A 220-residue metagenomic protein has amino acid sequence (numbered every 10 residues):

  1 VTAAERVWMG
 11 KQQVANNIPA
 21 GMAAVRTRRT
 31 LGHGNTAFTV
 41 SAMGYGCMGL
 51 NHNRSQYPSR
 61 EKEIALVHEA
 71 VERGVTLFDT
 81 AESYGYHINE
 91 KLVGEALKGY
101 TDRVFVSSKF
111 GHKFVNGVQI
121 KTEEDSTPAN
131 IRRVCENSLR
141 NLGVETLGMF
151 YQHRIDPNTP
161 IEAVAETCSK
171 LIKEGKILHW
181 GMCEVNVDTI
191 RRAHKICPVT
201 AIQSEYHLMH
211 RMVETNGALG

Functional and structural regions predicted by a protein language model:
T2-S108, E145: N-terminal binding-site loop/beta-alpha segment at the start of enzyme catalytic domains that lines or forms
N17-G21, V25-T30, I155-G220: Beta/alpha (TIM)-barrel catalytic core signal, keyed to glycine-rich beta->alpha loops juxtaposed to Asp/Glu that bind
M48-L50, A81-S83, K109-K113, Q152-I155 (+2 more regions): Active-site beta-loop-alpha junctions enriched in small/polar residues
G49-E61, G117-R132: Active-site mouth loops of central-metabolism enzymes
L66, P128-L139: Short, well-ordered amphipathic alpha-helical segments that serve as non-catalytic structural scaffolds within diverse
V75, V144-L147, I177, V199: A structural motif
L139-T159: Active-site groove signature of glycoside hydrolases
